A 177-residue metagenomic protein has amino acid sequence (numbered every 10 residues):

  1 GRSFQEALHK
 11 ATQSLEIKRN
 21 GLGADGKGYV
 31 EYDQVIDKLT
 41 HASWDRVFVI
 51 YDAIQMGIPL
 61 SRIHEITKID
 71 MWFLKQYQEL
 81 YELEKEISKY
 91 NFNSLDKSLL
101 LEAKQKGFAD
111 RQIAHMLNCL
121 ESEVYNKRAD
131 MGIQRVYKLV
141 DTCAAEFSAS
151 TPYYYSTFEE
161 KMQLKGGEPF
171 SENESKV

Functional and structural regions predicted by a protein language model:
G1-V177: ATP-dependent carboxylate/acyl-activation modules
